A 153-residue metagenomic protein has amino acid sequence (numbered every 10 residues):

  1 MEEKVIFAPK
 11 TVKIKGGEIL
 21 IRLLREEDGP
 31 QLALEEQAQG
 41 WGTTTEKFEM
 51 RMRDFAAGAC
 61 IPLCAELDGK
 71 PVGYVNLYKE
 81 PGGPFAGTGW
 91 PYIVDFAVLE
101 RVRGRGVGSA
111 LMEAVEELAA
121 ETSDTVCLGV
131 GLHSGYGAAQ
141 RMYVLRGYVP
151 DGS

Functional and structural regions predicted by a protein language model:
V5-F7, T11-G17, E26-P30, L34-L99 (+2 more regions): Acetyl-CoA-dependent GNAT
G69, G73, G106-G108, G147: Conserved phosphate-binding and hydrolysis motifs of nucleotide-dependent enzymes
A86-G87, R105, G137: Non-catalytic, surface-exposed connector residues within folded enzymatic/regulatory domains
I93-R103, V130-H133: A short, internal acetyl-CoA/4′-phosphopantetheine-binding micro-motif in the GNAT/acyltransferase core
V98, G104-E117, R141-L145: Conserved acetyl-CoA-binding loop-helix of GNAT-fold acetyltransferases
S109, L132-G152: Conserved active-site alpha-helix within GNAT-family acetyltransferase domains
A119-L132: Conserved GNAT acetyl-CoA-binding A-motif
